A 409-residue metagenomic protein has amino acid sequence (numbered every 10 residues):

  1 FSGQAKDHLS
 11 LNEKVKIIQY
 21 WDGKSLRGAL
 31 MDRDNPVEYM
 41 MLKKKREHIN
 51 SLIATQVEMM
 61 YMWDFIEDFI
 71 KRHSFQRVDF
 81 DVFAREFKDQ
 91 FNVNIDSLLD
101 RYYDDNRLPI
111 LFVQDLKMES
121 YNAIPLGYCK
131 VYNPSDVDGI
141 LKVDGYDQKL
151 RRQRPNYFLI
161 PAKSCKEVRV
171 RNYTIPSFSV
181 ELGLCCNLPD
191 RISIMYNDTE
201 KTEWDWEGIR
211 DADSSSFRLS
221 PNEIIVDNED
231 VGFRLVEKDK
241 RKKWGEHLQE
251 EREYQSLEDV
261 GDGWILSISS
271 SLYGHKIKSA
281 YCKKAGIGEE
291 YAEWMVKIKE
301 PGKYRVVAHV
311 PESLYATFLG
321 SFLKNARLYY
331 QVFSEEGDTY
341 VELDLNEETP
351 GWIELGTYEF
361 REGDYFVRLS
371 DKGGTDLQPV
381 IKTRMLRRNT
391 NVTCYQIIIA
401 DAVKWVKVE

Functional and structural regions predicted by a protein language model:
F1-L26: Zinc-dependent metallopeptidase catalytic helix centered on the HExxH motif and its immediate flanking segment
K24-S51, T55-Y61, I140, L150-I160 (+2 more regions): Ordered, small/hydrophobic-rich secondary-structure cores
L30-D115: Amphipathic alpha-helical substructures
S120-L184: Beta-strand-rich binding/interaction modules
R171-I192, T202-D205, V403: C-terminal beta-strand-rich structural cap/linker in extracellular carbohydrate-active enzymes
G183-I194, T199-T202, S313-T317, G373-K382: Short acidic/polar inter-strand loop motif in beta-rich domains
P189-E223: Short beta-strand elements
I209-E409: Extracytoplasmic
